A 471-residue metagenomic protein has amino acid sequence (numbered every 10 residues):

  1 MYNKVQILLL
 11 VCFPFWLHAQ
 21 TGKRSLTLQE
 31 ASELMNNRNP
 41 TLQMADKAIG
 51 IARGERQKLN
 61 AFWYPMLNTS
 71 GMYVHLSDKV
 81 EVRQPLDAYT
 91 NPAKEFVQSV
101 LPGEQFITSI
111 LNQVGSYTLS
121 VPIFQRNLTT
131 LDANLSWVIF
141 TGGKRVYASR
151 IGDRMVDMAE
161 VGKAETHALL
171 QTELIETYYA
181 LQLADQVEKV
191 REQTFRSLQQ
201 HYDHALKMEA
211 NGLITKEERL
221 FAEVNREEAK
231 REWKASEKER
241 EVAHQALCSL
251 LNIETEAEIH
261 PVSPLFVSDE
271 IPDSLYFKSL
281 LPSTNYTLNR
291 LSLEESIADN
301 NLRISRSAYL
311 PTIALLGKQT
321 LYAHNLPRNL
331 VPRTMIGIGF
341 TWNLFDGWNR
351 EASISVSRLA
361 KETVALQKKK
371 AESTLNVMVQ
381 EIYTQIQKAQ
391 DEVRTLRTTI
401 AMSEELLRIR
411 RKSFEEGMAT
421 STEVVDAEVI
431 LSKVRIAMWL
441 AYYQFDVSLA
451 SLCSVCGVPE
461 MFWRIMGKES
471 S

Functional and structural regions predicted by a protein language model:
M1-Q29, N36, S471: Bacterial Sec-dependent N-terminal signal peptides
Q20-T21, N68, H75-K94, A437-S471: Acidic, low-complexity, intrinsically disordered peripheral segments
L26, G54-R56, V161-P282, Q385 (+3 more regions): Periplasmic alpha-helical coiled-coil/stalk elements that build and connect Gram-negative outer-membrane
S32-R38, A88-S116, E223, I253-L316 (+1 more regions): Amphipathic alpha-helical coiled-coil scaffold segments and their short linker/junction regions
Q43, M66-E81, T118-R126, S136-E165 (+4 more regions): Small/polar (Gly/Ser/Thr/Ala-rich) solvent-exposed segments that form structured loops/beta-strands/short helices used
M44-L59, T166, T172-K189, K207 (+4 more regions): Amphipathic alpha-helical coiled-coil segments
L128-T130, E176, F221, T312 (+1 more regions): Transmembrane beta-barrel architecture of outer-membrane proteins
T129-L135, F277, T334-F340, I382: Hydrophobic, lipid-facing positions within transmembrane beta-strands of outer-membrane proteins
